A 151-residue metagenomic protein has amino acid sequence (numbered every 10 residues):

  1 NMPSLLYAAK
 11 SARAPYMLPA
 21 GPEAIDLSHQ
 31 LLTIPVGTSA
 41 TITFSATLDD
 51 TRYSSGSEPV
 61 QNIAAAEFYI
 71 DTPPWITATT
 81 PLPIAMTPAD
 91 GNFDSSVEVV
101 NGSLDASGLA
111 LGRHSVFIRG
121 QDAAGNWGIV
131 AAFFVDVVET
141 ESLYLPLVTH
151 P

Functional and structural regions predicted by a protein language model:
N1-P3: N-terminal pro-sequences and low-complexity stem/linker regions of secreted or lumenal proteins
L5-L27: Proline/serine/threonine-rich low-complexity linkers at boundaries of modular beta-sandwich domains
P19-E139: Long, low-complexity serine/threonine/glycine- and acidic-rich segments characteristic of extracellular
P146: Conserved functional hotspot residues at active sites or interaction interfaces
H150-P151: Short, solvent-exposed mixed-charge patches
